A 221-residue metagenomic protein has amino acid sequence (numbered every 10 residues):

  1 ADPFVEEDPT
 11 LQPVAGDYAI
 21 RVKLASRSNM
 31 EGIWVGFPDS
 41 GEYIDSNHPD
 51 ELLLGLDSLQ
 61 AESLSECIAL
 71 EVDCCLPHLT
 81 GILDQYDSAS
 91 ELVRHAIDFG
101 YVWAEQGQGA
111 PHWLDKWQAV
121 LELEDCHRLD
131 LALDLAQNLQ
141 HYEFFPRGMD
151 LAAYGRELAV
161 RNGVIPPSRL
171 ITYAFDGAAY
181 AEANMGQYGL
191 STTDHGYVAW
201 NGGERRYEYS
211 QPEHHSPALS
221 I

Functional and structural regions predicted by a protein language model:
A1-L11, G41, D45-R169, Y173 (+2 more regions): Mixed-charge (acidic/basic) macromolecular-recognition segments
E6-E42, L219-I221: Short, extreme N-terminal segment that most often corresponds to the first beta-strand
V22-L24, V35, L53-L54, A132-L135 (+1 more regions): Generic structural hydrophobic/aromatic packing signal, biased to beta-strands
K23-M30, D57-L59, T193, N201-G202: Short, flexible beta-strand-to-coil junctions
A25-N29, L151-R156, V160, R169-L170 (+3 more regions): Residue-level signal for functionally critical sites in structured catalytic/ligand-binding pockets
W34-G36, N47, L170, Q187 (+2 more regions): Generic alpha-helix signal with a bias toward terminal, lower-confidence helices and secondary-structure junctions
A178, E182-S216: Long, highly charged low-complexity segments enriched in Glu/Asp and Lys/Arg with interspersed Ser/Thr
